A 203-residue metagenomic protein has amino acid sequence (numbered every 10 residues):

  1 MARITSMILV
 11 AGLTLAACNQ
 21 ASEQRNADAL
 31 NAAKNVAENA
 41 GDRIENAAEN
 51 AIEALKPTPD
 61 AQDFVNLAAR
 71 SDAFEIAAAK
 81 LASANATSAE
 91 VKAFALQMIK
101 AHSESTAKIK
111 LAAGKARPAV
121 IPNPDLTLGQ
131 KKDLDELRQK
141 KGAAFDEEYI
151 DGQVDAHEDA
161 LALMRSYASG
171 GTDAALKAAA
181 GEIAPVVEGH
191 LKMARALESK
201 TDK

Functional and structural regions predicted by a protein language model:
M1-M7: Bacterial N-terminal signal peptides that target proteins for export
A2, N19-K203: His/Met- and acidic-residue-enriched segments that coordinate or traffic transition-metal cofactors and support
T14-A17: C-terminal motif of bacterial Sec signal peptides marking the signal peptidase cleavage site
